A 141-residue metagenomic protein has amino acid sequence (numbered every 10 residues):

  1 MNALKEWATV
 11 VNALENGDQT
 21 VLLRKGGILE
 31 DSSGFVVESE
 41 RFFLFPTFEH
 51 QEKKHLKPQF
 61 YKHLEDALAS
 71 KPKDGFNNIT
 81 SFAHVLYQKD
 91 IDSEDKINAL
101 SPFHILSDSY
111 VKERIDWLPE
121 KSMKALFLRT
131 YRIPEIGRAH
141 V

Functional and structural regions predicted by a protein language model:
M1-R138: Structured alpha/beta reader/binder surfaces that contact nucleic acids or chromatin modification marks
